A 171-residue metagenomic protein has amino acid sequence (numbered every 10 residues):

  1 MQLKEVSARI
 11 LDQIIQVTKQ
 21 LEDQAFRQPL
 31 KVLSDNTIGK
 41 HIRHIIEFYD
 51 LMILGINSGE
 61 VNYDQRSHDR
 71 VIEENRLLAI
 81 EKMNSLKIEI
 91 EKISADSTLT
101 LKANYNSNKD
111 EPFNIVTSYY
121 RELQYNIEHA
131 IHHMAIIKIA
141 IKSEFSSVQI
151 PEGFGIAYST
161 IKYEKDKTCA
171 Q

Functional and structural regions predicted by a protein language model:
M1-D23, G39-N57: Alpha-helical bundle segments that constitute or directly flank the non-heme di-iron/ferroxidase center
L3-I10, I38, N75, A79-K82 (+1 more regions): Amphipathic alpha-helix face/heptad-repeat signature
E5-D12, I90-N104: An acidic intrinsically disordered interaction segment
L11, I15-K19, I46-D50, N84-E91 (+2 more regions): Structural signal for well-ordered, non-membrane alpha-helices
L21-A25, N75, S118: General structural signal for secondary-structure boundaries
R27-Q65, E111-G155: Short, contiguous alpha-helical
F48-E89, L99-N114, S146-Q171: Short, helix-capping/interhelical loops that line the mouth of catalytic, cofactor-, or ligand-binding pockets
